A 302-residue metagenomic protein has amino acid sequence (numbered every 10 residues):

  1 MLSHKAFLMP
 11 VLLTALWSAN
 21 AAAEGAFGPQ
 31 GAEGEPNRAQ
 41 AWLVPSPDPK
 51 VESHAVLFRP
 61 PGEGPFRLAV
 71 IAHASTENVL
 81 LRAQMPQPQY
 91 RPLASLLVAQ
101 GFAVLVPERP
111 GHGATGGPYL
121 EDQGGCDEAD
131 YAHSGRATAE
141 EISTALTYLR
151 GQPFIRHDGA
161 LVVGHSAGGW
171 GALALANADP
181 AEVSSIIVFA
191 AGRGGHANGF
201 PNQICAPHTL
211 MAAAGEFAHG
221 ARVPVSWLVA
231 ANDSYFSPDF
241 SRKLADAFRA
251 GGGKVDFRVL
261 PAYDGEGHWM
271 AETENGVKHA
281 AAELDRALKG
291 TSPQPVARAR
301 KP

Functional and structural regions predicted by a protein language model:
E24-E63: N-terminal cap/lid segment of alpha/beta-hydrolase-fold proteins
G62-P65, A69-L96: Short, surface-exposed "cap/lid" segments of acyl-processing enzymes
E77-Q89, V106-R136: Cap/lid segment of the alpha/beta-hydrolase catalytic domain
L96-P110: A fold-wide structural signal in alpha/beta-hydrolase
G125-P153: Alpha/beta-hydrolase active-site loop
T144-L210: Primarily recognizes the serine-hydrolase "nucleophile elbow" in alpha/beta-hydrolase and SGNH/GDSL folds
S185, A191-G192, H196-G251: The feature captures the conserved acid-bearing segment of alpha/beta-hydrolase catalytic domains
R242, G251-P302: C-terminal catalytic histidine-bearing segment of alpha/beta-hydrolase fold enzymes
